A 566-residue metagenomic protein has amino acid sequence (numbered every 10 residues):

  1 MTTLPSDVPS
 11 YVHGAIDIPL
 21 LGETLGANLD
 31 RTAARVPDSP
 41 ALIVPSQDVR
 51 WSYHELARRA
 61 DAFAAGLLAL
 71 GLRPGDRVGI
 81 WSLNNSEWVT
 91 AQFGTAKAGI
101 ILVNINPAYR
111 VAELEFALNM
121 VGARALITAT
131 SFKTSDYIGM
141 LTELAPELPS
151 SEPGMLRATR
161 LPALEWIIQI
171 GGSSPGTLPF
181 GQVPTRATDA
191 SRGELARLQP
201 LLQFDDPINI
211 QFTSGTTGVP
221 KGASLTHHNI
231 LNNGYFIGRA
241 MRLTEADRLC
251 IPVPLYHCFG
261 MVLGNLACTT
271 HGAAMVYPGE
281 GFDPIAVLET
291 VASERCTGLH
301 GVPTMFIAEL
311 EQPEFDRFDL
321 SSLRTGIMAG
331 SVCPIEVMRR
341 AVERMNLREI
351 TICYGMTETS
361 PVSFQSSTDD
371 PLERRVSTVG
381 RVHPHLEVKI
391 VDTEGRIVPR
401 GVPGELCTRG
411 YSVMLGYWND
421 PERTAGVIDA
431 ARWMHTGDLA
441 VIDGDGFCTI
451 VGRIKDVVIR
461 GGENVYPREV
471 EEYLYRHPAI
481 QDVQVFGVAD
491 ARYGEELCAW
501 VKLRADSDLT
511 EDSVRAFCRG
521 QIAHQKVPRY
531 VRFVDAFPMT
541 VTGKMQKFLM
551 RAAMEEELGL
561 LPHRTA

Functional and structural regions predicted by a protein language model:
L4-S10, N28-S52, G171, P175: AMP-dependent adenylate-forming
L21, D38-N85, V89-F93, R110-E115 (+3 more regions): Conserved AMP-binding/adenylate-forming core of the ANL superfamily
P37-P40, R160-L164, I168-Q169, L178-F212 (+2 more regions): Conserved pre-ATP/AMP-binding loop-to-beta segment of ANL
A57-A62, A190-R192, F204, N209 (+3 more regions): Conserved structural elements of the adenylate-forming
L70, I100-V183, A505-S507: Structural core segment of the AMP-binding/adenylate-forming
Y109-L118, L126-T130, L299, E394 (+7 more regions): AMP-binding/adenylate-forming catalytic core of the ANL superfamily
I170, P184-A187, A273, S293-G301 (+3 more regions): Gly/Ser/Thr-rich phosphate-binding loop
L231-R248, C258-G298, Q312: Conserved AMP-binding/adenylation subdomain of ANL enzymes
